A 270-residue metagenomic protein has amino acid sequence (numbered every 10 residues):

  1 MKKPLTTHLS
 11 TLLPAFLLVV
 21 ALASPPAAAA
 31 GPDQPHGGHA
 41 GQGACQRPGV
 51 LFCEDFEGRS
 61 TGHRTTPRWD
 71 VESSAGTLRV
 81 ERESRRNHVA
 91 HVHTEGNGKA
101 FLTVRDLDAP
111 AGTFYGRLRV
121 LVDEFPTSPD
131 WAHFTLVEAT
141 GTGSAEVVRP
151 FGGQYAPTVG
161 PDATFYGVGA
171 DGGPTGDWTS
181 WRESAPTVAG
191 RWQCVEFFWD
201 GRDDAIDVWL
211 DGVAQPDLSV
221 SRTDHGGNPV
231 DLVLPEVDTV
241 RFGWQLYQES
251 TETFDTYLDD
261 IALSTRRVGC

Functional and structural regions predicted by a protein language model:
M1-A30: Secretory targeting and sorting signals
Q34-D70: Extracellular carbohydrate-recognition regions
R59-G96: Extracellular glycan-recognition surfaces and repeat-rich motifs
V89-R117, G176-R182: Secreted extracellular polysaccharide-interacting domains
A132-A170: Glycan-recognition/cleft segments
G169-E196: Short, aromatic/His-centered strand-loop micro-motif at the edge of beta-sheets
R191-D207: Localized edge beta-strand/strand-to-loop motifs within extracellular or lumenal beta-rich domains
S219-T256: Flexible glycan-contacting loops in extracellular carbohydrate-active proteins
